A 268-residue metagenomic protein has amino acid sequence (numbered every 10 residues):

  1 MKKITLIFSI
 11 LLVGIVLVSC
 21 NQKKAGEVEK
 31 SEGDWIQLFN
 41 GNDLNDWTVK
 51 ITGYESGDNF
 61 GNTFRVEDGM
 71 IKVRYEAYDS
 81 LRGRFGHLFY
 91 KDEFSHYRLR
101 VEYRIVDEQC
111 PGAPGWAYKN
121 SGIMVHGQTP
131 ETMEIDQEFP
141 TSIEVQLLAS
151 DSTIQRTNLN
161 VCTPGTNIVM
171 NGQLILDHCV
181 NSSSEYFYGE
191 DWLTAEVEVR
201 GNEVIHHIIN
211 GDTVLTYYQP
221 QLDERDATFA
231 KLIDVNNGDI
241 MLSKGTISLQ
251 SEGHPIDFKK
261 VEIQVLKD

Functional and structural regions predicted by a protein language model:
M1-E29: Bacterial Sec-dependent N-terminal signal peptides
C20-D268: Carbohydrate-interacting regions of secretory-pathway proteins
